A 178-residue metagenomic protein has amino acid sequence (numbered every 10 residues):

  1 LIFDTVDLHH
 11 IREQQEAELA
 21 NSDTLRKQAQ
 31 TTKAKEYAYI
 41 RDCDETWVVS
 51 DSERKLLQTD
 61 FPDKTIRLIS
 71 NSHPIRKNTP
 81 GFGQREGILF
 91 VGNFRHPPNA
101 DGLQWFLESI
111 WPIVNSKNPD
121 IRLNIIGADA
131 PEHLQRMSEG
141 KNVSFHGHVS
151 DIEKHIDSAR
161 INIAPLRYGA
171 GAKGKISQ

Functional and structural regions predicted by a protein language model:
L1, T46, N162-I163: Short, well-ordered beta-strand core segments
L1-T5, D63-T65, S177-Q178: A short, gly/pro- and small-residue-rich
F3-A34, K55, N93: Acceptor-binding helix/loop patch of EC 2.4 sugar-transfer enzymes, predominantly nucleotide-sugar-dependent
A20-S22, A34, R41-W47, K55-S158: Conserved catalytic-core segment of nucleotide-activated headgroup transferases in glycan assembly
S50, G92, L166: Glycine-rich, N-terminal phosphate-binding loop of Rossmann-like dinucleotide-binding domains
S70, L89, L166-R167, I176-S177: Charge-biased, low-complexity intrinsically disordered regions
G147, A164-A172: Short Ser/Thr-rich beta->loop micro-motif in glycosyltransferases that lines and helps position the nucleotide-sugar
E153, G174-Q178: Short alpha-helical segment that forms part of, or immediately flanks, the ligand-binding pocket in carbohydrate-active
